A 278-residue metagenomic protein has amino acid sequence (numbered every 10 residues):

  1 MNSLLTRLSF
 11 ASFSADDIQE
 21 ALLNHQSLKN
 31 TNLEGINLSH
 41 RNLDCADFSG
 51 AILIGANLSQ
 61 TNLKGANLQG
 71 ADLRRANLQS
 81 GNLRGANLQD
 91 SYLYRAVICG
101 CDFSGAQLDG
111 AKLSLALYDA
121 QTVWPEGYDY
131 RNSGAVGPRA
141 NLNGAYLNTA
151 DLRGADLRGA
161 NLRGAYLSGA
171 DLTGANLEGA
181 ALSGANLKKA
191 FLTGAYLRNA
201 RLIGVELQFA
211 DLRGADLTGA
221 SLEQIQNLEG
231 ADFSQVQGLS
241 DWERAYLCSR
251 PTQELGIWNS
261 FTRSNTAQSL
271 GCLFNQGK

Functional and structural regions predicted by a protein language model:
N2-K278: Tandem repeat scaffolds
